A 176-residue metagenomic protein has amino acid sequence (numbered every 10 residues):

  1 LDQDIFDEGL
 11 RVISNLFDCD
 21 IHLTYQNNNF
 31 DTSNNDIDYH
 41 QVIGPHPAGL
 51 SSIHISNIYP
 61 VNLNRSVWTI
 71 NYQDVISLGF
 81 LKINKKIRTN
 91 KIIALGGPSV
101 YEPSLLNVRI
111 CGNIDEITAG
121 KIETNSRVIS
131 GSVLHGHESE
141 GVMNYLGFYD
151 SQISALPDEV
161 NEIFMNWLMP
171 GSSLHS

Functional and structural regions predicted by a protein language model:
L1-F17, V42: Iron-sulfur-cluster electron-transfer modules
C19-L174: Hydrophobic alpha-helical positions that pack around
